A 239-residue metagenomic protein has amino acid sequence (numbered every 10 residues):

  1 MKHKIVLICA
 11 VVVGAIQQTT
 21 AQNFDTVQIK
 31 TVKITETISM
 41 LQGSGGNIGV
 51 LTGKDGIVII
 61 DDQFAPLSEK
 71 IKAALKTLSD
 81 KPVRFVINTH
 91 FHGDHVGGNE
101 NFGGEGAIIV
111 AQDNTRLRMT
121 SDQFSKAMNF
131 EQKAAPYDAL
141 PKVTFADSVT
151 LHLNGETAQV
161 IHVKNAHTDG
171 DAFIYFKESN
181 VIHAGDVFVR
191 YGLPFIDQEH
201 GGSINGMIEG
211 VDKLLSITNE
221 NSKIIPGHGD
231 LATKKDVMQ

Functional and structural regions predicted by a protein language model:
M1-Q22: Bacterial Sec-dependent N-terminal signal peptides
Q28, K33-I34, R116-V163, D169 (+2 more regions): Metallo-beta-lactamase
K30-A74, I174-F176, V181-A184: Conserved beta-strand hairpin/beta-sheet module of binuclear metal-dependent hydrolase folds, prominently
T31, K54-V58, P66-V110: Active-site metal-binding motif and surrounding structural segment of the metallo-beta-lactamase
T37, L51, D61, L75 (+9 more regions): Divalent metal-coordination and catalytic microenvironments
S44, D61-S68, F91-V96, I109-Q112 (+4 more regions): Solvent-exposed, acidic/flexible segments
I48, S68-K72, N99, R116 (+3 more regions): Extracytoplasmic/secreted envelope proteins and their assembly/folding machinery, especially bacterial periplasmic
G56-I57, F64-P66, T150, T157 (+2 more regions): Metallo-beta-lactamase
